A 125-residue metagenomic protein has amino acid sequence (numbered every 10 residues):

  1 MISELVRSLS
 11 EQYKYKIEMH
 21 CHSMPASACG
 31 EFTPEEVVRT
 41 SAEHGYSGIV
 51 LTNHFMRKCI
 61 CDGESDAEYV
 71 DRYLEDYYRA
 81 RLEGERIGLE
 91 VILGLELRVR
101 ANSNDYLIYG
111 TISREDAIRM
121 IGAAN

Functional and structural regions predicted by a protein language model:
I2-N125: A metal-dependent hydrolase metal-coordination microenvironment
